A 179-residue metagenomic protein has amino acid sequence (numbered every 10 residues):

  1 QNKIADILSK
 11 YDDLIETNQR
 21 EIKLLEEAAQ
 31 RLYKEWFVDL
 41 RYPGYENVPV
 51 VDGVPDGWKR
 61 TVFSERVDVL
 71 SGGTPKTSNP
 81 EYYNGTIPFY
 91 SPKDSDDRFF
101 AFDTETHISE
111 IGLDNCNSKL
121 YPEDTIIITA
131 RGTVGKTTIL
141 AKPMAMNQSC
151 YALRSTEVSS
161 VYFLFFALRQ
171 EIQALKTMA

Functional and structural regions predicted by a protein language model:
N2, V62-D68, D96-D103, L120-E123 (+1 more regions): Basic, amphipathic alpha-helical recognition segments used for DNA target recognition
N2-D39, P43-G73: Non-catalytic DNA-recognition/assembly elements of restriction-modification systems
S9, R131-G132: Short, surface-exposed secondary-structure boundary micro-motifs
A28, R41, K93, R131 (+1 more regions): Anionic group-transfer/hydrolysis microenvironments
W36, K93-D96, R131, I172: Short, small-residue-rich loop/turn micro-motifs
E46, K59-R98, G112-N117, T133: Low-complexity, Lys/Gly-biased intrinsically disordered segments
D103-G112: Short, structured beta-strand/loop micro-motifs enriched in basic residues and often containing a Trp
I127-T129: A generic structural signal for residues embedded in beta-strands
